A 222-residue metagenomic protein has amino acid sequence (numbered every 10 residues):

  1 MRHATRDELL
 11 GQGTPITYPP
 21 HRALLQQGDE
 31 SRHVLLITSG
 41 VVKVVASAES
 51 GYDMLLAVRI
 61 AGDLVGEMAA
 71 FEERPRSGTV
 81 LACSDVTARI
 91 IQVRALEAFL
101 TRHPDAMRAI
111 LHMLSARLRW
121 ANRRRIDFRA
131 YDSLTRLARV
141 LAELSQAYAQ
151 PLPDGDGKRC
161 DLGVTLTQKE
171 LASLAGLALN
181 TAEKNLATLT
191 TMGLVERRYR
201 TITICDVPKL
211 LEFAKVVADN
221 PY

Functional and structural regions predicted by a protein language model:
M1-R22, V65, A69-A70: Cyclic nucleotide-binding regulatory module and flanking cytosolic helices
H21, R32-V45, I60-G62: Glycine- and acidic-residue-biased ligand/ion/polar-headgroup-sensing regions
L24-D29: Short phosphate-coordinating micro-motif centered on Lys-Gly-acidic
V41, D85-T87, T201: Structural motif
E49-L56: Short alpha-helix-to-loop micro-motif enriched in aromatics/charged/Gly
A57-W120: Cyclic-nucleotide recognition modules
S133, L144-Y222: Phosphate-/nucleic-acid-contacting segments
L134-A138: Short, leucine-enriched amphipathic alpha-helices that occur as contiguous helical runs
